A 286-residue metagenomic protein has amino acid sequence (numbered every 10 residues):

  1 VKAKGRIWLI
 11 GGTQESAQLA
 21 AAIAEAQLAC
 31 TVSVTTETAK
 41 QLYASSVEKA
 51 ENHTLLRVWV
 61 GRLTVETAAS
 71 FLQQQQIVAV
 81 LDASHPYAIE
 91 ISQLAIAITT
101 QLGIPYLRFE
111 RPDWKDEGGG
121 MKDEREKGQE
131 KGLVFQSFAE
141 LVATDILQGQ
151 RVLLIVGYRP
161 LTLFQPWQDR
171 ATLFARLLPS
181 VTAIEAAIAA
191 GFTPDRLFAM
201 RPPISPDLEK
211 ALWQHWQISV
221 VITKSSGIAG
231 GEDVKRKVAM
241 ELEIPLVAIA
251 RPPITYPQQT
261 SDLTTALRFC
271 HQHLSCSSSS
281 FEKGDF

Functional and structural regions predicted by a protein language model:
V1-K2, V47-T54, D116-K131, G284: Short, basic, low-complexity termini and linkers enriched in Ser/Thr/Gly/Pro that act as targeting/leader peptides
K2-S33, I104-K115, Q129-G191, D195-A199 (+1 more regions): Non-catalytic interface/targeting segments
R6, Q76-A79, R151, S219-V220: Structural motif
T31-R62, A186-A189: N-terminal beta-loop-helix "entrance" segment that forms/cooperates in small-molecule cofactor or anionic ligand
H53-L72, F198-L208: Glycine-rich, highly charged phosphate/nucleotide-binding loops
A69-D116, E130-L141: Glycine/small-residue-rich loop that forms an oxyanion/phosphate-binding "nest" at active or ligand-binding sites
I188-D195, M200-W216, V220, K224-L242: A C-terminal functional module that forms or caps the active site or interfaces directly with catalytic machinery
W213-W216, V220, S225-I228, E232 (+1 more regions): C-terminal functional extensions of proteins
